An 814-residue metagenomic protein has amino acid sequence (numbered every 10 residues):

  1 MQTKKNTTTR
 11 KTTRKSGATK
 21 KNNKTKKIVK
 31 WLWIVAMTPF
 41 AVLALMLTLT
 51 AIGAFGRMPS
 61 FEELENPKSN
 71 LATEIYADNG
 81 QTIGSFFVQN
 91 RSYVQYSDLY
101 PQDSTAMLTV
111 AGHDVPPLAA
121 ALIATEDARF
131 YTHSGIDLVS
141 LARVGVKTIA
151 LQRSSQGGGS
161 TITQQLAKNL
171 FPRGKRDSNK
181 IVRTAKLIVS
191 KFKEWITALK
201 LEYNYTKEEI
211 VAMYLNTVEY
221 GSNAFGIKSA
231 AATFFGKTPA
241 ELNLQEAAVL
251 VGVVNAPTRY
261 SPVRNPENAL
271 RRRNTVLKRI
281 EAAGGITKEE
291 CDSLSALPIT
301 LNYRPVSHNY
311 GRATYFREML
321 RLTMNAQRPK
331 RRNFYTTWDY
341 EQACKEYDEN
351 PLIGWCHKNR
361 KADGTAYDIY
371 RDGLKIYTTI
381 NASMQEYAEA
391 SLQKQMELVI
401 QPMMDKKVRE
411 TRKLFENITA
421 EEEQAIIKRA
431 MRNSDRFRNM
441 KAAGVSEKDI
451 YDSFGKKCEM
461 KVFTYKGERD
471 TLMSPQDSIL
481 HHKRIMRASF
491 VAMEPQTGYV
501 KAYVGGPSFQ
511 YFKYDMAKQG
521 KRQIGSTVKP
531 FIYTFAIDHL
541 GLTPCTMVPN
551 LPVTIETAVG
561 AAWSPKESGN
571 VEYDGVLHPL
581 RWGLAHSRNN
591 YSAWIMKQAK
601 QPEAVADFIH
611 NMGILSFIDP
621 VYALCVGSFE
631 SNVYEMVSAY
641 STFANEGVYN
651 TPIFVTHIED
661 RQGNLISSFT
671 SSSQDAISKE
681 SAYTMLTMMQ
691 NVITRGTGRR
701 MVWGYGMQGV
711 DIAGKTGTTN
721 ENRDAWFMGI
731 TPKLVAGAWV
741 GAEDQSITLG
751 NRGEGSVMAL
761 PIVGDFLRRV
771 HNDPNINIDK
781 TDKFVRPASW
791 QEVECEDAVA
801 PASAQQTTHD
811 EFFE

Functional and structural regions predicted by a protein language model:
Q2-K4, T25-K26, K30-W33, P39 (+6 more regions): Peptidoglycan glycan-strand catalytic modules in the bacterial/periplasmic cell-wall system
Q2-Y76, I149, V399: N-terminal type II signal-anchor transmembrane helix that functions as the membrane-insertion/stop-transfer segment
T50, D114, E126-D137, A150-S155 (+16 more regions): Bacterial peptidoglycan biogenesis and beta-lactam-recognition machinery
S92-A111, I376, H482-A488, Y511-F531 (+2 more regions): Short active-site loop at a secondary-structure junction that contains or immediately precedes the catalytic residue(s)
I162, N169-R176, K180-L187, I380 (+4 more regions): Active-site-adjacent helix/loop patches that line small-molecule binding or acyl-intermediate pockets
K288-T379, S383-V445, E572: Non-catalytic structural connector segments
P298, Q519-L580, T651-N664: Short, glycine/proline-biased beta-turn/loop segments that scaffold the active-site neighborhood
T378, A382-L398, A430-E494, Y499-V504 (+4 more regions): A penicillin-recognizing enzyme superfamily signal
